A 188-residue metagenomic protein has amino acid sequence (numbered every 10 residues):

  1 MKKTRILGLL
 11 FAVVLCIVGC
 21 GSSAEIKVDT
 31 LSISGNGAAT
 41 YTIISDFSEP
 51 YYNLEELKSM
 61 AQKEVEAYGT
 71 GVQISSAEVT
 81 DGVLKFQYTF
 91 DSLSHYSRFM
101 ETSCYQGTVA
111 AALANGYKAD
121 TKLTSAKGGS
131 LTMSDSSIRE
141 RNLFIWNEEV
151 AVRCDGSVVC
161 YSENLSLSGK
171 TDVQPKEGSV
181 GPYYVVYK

Functional and structural regions predicted by a protein language model:
M1-F11: Positively charged n-region of N-terminal signal peptides that target proteins for export
M1-K3, K58, V158-V159, V185: Generic hydrophobic, helix-prone segments enriched in Leu/Val/Ile
G8, S59-E66, V158-N164: Short linear motifs at secondary-structure transitions and domain/linker junctions
C16-G19: C-terminal motif of bacterial Sec signal peptides marking the signal peptidase cleavage site
G21-S23: Bacterial signal peptide processing site
E25-T80: N-terminal Sec/ER secretory leader and immediately downstream segment of secreted/extracellular precursors
T80-K188: Mature, soluble, non-transmembrane domains
